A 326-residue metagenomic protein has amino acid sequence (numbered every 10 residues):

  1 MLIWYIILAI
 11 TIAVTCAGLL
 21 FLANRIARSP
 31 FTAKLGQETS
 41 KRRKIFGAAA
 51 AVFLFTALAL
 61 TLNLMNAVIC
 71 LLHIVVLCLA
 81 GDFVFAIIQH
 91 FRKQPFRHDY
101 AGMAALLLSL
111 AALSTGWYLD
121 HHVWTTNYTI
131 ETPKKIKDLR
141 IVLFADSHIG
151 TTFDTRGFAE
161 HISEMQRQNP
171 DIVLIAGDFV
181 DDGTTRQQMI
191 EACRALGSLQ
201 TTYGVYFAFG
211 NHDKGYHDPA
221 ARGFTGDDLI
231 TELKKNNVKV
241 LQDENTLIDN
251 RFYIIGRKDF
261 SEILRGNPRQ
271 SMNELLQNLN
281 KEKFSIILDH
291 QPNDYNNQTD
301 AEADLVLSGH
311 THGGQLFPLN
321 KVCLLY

Functional and structural regions predicted by a protein language model:
M1-H121: Non-catalytic terminal accessory segments
H90-A145, G150-Q168: N-terminal signal-anchor transmembrane helix
K134-L325: Soluble catalytic domains of enzymes that build or remodel membrane lipids, polysaccharides, and related
